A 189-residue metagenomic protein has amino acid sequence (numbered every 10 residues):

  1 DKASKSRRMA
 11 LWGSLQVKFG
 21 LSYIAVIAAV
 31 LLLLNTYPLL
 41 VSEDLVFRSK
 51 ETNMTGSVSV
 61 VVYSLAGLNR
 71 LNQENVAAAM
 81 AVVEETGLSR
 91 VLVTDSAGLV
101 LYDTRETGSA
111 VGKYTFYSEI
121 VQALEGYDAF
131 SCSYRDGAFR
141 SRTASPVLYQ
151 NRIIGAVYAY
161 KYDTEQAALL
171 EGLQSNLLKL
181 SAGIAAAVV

Functional and structural regions predicted by a protein language model:
S6-L99, R105-G108, E125, A168 (+1 more regions): Juxtamembrane segments flanking the first transmembrane helix of membrane-anchored signal-transduction proteins
V76-A77, R105-A138: Extracytoplasmic/periplasmic sensor domains and loops in membrane signaling proteins
R90, F130, R140, A144: Short hydrophobic/aromatic beta-strand element in the GNAT-like acyltransferase core that lines or flanks the acyl-donor
D103, A156: Short glycine-/small-residue motifs
D136-L148, G155: A short beta-strand signature within small-molecule sensing/ligand-binding domains used in signal transduction
L148-Q150, Y158-L178: Helix-start (N-cap) segments at beta->loop->alpha junctions that couple sensory/regulatory domains to adjoining helices
Q174-V189: Selective recognition of signaling/oligomerization transmembrane alpha-helices
